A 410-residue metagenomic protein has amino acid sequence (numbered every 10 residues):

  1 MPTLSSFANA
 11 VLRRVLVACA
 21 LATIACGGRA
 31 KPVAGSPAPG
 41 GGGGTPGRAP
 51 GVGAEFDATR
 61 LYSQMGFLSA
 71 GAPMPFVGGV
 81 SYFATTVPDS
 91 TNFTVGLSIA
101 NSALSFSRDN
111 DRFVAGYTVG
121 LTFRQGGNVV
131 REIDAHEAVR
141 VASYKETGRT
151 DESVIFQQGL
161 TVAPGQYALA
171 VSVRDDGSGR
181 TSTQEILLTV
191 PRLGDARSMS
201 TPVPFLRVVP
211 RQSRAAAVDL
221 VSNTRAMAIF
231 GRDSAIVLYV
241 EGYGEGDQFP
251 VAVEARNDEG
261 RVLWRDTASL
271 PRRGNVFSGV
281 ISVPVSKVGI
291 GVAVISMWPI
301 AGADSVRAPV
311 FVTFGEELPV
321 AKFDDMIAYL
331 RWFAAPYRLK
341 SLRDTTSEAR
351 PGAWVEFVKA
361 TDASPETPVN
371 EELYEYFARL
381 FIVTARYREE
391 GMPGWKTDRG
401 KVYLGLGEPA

Functional and structural regions predicted by a protein language model:
P2-L16: Bacterial N-terminal signal peptides that target proteins for export
S6-F7, G279, M297: Compositionally biased regions
V17-A18, V33: General helical structural elements
A20-C26: Hydrophobic h-region of N-terminal signal peptides that target proteins for export in Gram-negative bacteria
G27-I290, I300-I327: Intrinsically disordered, low-complexity terminal regions enriched in Ser/Thr/Pro/Gly and charged residues
V262, R272-G274, S286-K287, P309-A410: Residues within mature, well-folded domains
